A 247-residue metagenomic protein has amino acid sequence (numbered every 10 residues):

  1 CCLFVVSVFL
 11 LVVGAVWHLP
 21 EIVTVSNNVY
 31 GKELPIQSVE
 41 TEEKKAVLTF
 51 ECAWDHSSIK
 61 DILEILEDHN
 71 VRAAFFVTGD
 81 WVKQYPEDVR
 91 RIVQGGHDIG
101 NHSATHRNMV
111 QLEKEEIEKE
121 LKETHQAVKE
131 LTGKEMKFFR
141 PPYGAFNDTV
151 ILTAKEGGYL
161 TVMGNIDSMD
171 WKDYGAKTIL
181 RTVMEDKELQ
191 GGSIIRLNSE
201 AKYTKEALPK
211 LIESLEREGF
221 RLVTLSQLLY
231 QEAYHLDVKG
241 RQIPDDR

Functional and structural regions predicted by a protein language model:
C2-W17: Hydrophobic membrane-insertion alpha-helices, especially the h-region of bacterial N-terminal signal peptides
L19-I22, Y30-E42, D68-N70, K83 (+1 more regions): C-terminal domain-boundary segment and adjacent tail
E21-L112, E116-A127, T132, M136 (+1 more regions): Active-site beta->alpha N-cap acidic-glycine motif
F50-C52, V77-T78, S103-A104, R140-G144 (+3 more regions): Active-site-proximal beta-strand/loop segments in catalytic clefts of secreted hydrolases
E51, L66, I99-H102, T124 (+5 more regions): Conserved, mostly hydrophobic/aromatic
H56-S58, R107-E135, A145-G191, Y203-A207: Alpha-helical scaffold elements lining the catalytic groove of polysaccharide deacetylases
D61-I62, E87-R91, V150-T153, A207-L211: A short acidic, amphipathic alpha-helical/loop segment
V89-R91, E115-I117, K177-L180, L236-R241: Short low-complexity, flexible loop/linker segments enriched in glycine and/or proline with clustered acidic
